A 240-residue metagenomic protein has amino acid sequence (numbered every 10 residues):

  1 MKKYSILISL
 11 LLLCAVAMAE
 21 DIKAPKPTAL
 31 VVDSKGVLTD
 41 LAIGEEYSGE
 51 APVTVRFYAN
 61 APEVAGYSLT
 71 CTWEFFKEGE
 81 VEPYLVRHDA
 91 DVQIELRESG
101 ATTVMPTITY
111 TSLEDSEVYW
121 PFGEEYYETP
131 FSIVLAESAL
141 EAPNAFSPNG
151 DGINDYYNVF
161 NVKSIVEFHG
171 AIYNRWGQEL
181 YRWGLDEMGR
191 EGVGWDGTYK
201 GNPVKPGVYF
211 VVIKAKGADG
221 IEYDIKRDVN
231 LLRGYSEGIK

Functional and structural regions predicted by a protein language model:
Y4-C14: Sec-dependent N-terminal signal peptides
A15-A19: Sec/Tat signal peptide C-region and signal peptidase I cleavage site
Y47, Y58, F131-K240: Short loop/turn motifs at secondary-structure boundaries
E63-T72: Solvent-exposed loop segments of extracellular immunoglobulin-like
T72-P83, Y173-L180: Change "in extracellular beta-sheet-rich domains … of secreted and cell-surface proteins" to "in beta-sheet-rich domains
E82-D89, W183-G189: Short beta-strand segments within Ig-like beta-sandwich modules, predominantly Fibronectin type-III
P83-T103, Y110: Solvent-exposed segments in extracellular or luminal domains encompassing
T109-P121, K216-G220: Short, solvent-exposed loop/turn segments at the edges of extracellular beta-sandwich modules
